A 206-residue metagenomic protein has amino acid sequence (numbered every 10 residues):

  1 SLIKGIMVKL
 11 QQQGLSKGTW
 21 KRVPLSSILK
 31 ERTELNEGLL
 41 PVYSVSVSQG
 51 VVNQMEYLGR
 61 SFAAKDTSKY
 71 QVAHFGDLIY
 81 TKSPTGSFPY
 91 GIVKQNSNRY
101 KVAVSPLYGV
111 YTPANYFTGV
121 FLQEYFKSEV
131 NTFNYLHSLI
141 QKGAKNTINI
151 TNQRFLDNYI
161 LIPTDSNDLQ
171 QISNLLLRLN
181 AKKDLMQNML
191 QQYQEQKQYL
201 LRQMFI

Functional and structural regions predicted by a protein language model:
S1-V8, T19-K21, L122, Y159-Y199: Amphipathic alpha-helical segments
K4, S26, R60-D66, Y100 (+3 more regions): Short linear sequence motif anchored by a di-proline
G5, K9-E37, S166: Non-catalytic DNA-recognition/assembly elements of restriction-modification systems
S26-I79: Sequence-specific dsDNA recognition surfaces
F75-N131: A short beta-sheet element
K101-L107, I140-N167: A short glycine-rich beta-alpha junction/loop motif
Q203-I206: Short hydrophobic/aromatic patches at helix-to-coil boundaries
